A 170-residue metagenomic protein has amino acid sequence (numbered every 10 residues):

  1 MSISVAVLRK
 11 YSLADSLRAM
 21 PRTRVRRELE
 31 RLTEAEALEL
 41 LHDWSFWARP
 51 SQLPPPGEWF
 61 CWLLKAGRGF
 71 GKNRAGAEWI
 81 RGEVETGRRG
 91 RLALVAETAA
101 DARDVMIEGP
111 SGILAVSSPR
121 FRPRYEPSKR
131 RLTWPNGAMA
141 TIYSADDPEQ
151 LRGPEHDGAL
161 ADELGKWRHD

Functional and structural regions predicted by a protein language model:
S2-D170: Phosphate/NTP-binding elements of NTP-utilizing enzymes
